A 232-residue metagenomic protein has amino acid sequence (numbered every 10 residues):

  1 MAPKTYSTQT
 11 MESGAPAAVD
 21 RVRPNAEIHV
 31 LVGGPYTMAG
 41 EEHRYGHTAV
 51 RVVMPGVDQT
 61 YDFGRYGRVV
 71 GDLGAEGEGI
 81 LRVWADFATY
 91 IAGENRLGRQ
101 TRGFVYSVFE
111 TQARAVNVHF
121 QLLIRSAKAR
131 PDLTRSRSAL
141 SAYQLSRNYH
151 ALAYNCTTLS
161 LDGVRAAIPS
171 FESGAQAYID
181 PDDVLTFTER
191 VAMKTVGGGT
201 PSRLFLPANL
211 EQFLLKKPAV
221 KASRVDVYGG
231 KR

Functional and structural regions predicted by a protein language model:
M1-L152, V191-R232: Non-catalytic ligand/cofactor/substrate-binding and regulatory segments of enzyme domains
R44-H47, S146-Y178: Active-site nucleophilic cysteine motif
Y149-H150, I168-T200: Catalytic cysteine-centered active-site loop
